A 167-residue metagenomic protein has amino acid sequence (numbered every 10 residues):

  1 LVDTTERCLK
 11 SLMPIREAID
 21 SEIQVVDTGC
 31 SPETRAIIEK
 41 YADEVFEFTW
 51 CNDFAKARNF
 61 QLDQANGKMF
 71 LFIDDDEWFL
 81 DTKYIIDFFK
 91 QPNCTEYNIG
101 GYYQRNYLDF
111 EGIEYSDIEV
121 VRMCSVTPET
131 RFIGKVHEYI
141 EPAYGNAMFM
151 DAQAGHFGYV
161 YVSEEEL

Functional and structural regions predicted by a protein language model:
V2-D3, S11, V26-I37, W50 (+1 more regions): A conserved acidic beta->alpha catalytic loop
K10-D20: Short, acidic, metal-binding catalytic loop of nucleotide-sugar glycosyltransferases
I19, K40-A42: Short, structured coil segments at secondary-structure junctions
E22-Q24: A structural signal for isolated positions on well-ordered beta-strands in alpha/beta enzyme cores
T34, T49-A65: Glycine-rich, basic loop-to-helix element that forms the pyrophosphate-binding segment of sugar-nucleotide handling
K56-L62, F79-L167: Catalytic-site signature of metal-activated, phosphate-bearing donor transferases, centered on the GT-A/GT-A-like
F70: Short aromatic/hydrophobic "clamp" motif used to bind/position activated sugar donors
